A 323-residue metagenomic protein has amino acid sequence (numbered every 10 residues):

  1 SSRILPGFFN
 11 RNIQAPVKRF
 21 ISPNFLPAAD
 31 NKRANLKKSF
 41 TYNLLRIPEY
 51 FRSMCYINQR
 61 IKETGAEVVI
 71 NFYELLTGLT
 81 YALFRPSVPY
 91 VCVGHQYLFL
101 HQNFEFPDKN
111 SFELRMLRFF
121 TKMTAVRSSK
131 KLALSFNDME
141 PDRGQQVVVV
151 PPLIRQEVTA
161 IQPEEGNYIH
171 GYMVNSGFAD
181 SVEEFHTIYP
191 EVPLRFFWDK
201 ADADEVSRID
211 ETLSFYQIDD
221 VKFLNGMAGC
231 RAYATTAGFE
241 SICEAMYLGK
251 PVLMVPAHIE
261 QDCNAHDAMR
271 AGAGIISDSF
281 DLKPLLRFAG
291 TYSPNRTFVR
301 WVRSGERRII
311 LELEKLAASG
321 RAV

Functional and structural regions predicted by a protein language model:
S1-P48: Conserved nucleotide-sugar phosphate-binding/catalytic loop shared by glycosyltransferases and other
K18-R19, S214-I218, G274-F280: Short acidic-hydrophobic, aromatic-tinged amphipathic segments that line or gate anion-handling sites
K32-V68, L75-L76: Conserved nucleotide-sugar donor-binding subdomain of glycosyltransferases
V69-F72, N225-N264: A donor-sugar binding/catalytic signature common to diverse glycosyltransferases and related nucleotide-sugar
F84-V149: Active-site-proximal region of nucleotide-activated glycan assembly enzymes, centered on histidine/acidic-rich loops
M123-K130, A273-V323: Leloir-type glycosyltransferase catalytic cores
P151-G229: Donor-nucleotide binding loops and adjacent catalytic segments primarily of GT-B fold Leloir glycosyltransferases
D204-R208, P251-N295: Nucleotide-sugar donor-binding patch of glycosyltransferase catalytic domains
